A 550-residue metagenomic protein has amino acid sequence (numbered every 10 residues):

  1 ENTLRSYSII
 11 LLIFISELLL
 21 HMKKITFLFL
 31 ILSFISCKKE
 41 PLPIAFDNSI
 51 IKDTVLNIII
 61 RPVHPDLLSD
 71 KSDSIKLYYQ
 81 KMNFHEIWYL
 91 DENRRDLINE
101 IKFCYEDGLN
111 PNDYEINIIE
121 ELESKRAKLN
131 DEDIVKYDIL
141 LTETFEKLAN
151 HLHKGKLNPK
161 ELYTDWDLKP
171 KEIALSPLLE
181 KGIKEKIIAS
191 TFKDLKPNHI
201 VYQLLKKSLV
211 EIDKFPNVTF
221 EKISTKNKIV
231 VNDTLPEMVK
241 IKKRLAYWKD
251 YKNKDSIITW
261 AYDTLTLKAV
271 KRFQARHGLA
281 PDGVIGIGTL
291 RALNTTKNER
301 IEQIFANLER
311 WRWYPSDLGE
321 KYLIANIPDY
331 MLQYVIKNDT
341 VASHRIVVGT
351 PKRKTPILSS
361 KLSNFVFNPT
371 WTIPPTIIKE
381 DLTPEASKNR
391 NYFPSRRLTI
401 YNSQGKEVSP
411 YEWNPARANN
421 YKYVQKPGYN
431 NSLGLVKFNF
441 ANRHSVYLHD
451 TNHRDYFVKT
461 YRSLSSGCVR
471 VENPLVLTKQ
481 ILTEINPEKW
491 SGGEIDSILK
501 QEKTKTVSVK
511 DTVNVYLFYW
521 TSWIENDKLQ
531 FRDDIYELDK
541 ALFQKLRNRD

Functional and structural regions predicted by a protein language model:
I9-D47: Bacterial Sec-dependent N-terminal signal peptides
H21-K24, L28, E40-L42, K125-K136 (+2 more regions): Generic structural signal for short, solvent-exposed loop/turn connectors between secondary structure elements
L30-I31, S74, A127-D133, P170-L178 (+5 more regions): Alpha-helix capping and helix-coil boundary motifs
K38-K81, E146, W166, A189-D550: Well-ordered beta-sheet/strand-loop patches within structured domains
K38-L168: Cationic-aromatic interfacial patches
G108-P111, L129, G155, E185-K186 (+2 more regions): Short loop/turn hinge sites at secondary-structure boundaries
N150-K206: Histidine-centered catalytic/metal-binding microenvironments
